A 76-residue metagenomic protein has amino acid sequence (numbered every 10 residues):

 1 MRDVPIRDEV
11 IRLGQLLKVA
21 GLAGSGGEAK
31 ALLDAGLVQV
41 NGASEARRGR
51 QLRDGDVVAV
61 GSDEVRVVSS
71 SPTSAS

Functional and structural regions predicted by a protein language model:
M1-D8: A detector for short, charged/polar N-terminal pre-domain segments
I11-D54: A basic, amphipathic helix-loop patch mediating RNA/tRNA/ribosome contacts
V38-S76: S4-like RNA-binding module at protein N-termini
